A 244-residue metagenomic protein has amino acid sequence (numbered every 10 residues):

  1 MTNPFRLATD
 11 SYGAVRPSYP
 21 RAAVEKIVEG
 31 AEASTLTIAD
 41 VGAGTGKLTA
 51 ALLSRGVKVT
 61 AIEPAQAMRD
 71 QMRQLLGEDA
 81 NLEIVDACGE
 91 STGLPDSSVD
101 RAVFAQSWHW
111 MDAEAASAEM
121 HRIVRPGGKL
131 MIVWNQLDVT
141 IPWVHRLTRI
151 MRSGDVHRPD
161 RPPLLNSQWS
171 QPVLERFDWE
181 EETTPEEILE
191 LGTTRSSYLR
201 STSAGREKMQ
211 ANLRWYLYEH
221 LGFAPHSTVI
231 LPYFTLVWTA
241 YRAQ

Functional and structural regions predicted by a protein language model:
M1-A33: Conserved class I S-adenosyl-L-methionine
A31-T37, P95: Short helix-loop-beta connector
T37-A39, T45-S91: Class I SAM-dependent methyltransferase SAM/SAH-binding core
E90-R101: A short acidic, Gly/Pro-enriched loop at the edge of an enzyme's catalytic core that lines a small-molecule cofactor
F104-A105, A113: A short beta-strand submotif of the Rossmann-like class I SAM-dependent methyltransferase core that lines
M111-E119: A short, conserved alpha-helix within the catalytic core of class I
A118-T183: Conserved catalytic/acceptor-binding region of the Class I
L164-Q244: Conserved Class I S-adenosyl-L-methionine
